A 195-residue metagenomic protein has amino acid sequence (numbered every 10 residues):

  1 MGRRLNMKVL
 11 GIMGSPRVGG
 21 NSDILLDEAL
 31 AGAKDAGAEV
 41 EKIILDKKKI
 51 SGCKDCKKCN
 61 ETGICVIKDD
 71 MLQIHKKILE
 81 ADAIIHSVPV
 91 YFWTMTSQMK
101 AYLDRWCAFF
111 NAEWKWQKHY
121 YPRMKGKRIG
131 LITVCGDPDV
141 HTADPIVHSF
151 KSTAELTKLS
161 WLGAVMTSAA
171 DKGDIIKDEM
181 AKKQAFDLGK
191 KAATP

Functional and structural regions predicted by a protein language model:
M1-N6: Short, Lys/Arg-enriched N-terminal segments with co-localized hydrophobic residues within the first ~10-30 amino acids
M7, D35-A36, H141, V147-P195: Glycine-rich phosphate/pyrophosphate-binding loop and the adjoining helix
M7-A38: N-terminal beta1-alpha1 ligand-phosphate binding loop
M13, I44, V165-M166: Residue-level recognition of beta-strand->loop/alpha-helix junctions
A38-K48: A short beta-strand-loop structural module common to alpha/beta enzyme folds
K49-H75: Cysteine-cluster motifs in flexible loop/terminal segments that predominantly coordinate metals
K57-E61, D104, M180-K182: Short, hinge-like loop/turn segments at secondary-structure boundaries
V66-E155: Helix-loop-strand module that forms the ligand-binding subsite of alpha/beta enzymes
